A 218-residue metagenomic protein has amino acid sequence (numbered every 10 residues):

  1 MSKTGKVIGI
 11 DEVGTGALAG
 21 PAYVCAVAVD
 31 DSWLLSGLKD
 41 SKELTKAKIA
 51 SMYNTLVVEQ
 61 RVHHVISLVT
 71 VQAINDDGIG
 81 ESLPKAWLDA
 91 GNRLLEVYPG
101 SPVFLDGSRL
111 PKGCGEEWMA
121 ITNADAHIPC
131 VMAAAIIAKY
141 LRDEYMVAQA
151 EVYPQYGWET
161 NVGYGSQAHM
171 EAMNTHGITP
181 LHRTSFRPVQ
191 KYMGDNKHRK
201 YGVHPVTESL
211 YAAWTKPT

Functional and structural regions predicted by a protein language model:
M1-T218: RNase H-like, Mg2+-dependent phosphodiesterase core, and more generally RNA phosphate-backbone-engaging helix-loop
